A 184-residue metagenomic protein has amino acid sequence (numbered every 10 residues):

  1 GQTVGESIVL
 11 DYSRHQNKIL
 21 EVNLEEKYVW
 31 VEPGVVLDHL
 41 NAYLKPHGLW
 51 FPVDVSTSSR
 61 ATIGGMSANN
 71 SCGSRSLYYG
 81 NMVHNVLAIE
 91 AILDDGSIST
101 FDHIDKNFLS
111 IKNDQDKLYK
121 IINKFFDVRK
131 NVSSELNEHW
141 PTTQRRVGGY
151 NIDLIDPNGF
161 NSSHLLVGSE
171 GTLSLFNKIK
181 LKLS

Functional and structural regions predicted by a protein language model:
G1-L10: Glycine-rich loop at the start of a catalytic domain that most often binds anionic cofactors/ligands
G1-Q2, M66-R75, N151, D156-L183: Conserved phosphate/anionic-ligand binding catalytic regions in large, soluble enzymes, centered on
V4, N81-V83, N161: Acidic/histidine-enriched ion/cofactor-binding microenvironments in catalytic or ligand-binding pockets
L10, V31, S174-N177: Short hydrophobic-aromatic micro-motifs
Y12-T57, S67, S71-K124, N131: N-terminal glycine-rich flavin-associated loop
D38-N41, K45, L87-E90, G149-D153 (+2 more regions): Predominant activation on well-ordered alpha-helical scaffold segments within soluble catalytic domains
L44-A61, G65, V147-L166: Short, hydrophobic/aliphatic alpha-helical segments
N123-L165: Polyanion-binding loop/helix "lid" in catalytic or ligand-binding cores
